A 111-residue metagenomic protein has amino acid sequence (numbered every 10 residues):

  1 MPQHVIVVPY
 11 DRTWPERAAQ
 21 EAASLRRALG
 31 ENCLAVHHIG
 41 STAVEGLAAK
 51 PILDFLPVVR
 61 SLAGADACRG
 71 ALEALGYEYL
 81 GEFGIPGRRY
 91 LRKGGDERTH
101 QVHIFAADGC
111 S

Functional and structural regions predicted by a protein language model:
M1-H37: Helical scaffold of the NTase/Pol beta-like nucleotidyltransferase catalytic core
M1-P2, G46-K50, G94-G95: Short, flexible turn/loop "capping" segments at secondary-structure junctions
Q3, P51-F55, R98-H100: Short amphipathic alpha-helical segments
V5-V8, R12, H37, T42-E45 (+2 more regions): Flexible, active-site-adjacent loop/turn segments at secondary-structure boundaries
S24-A67: Active-site nucleotide-donor binding segment shared across nucleotidyl transfer reactions
G30-E31, A74, E97: Short, well-ordered coil/turn elements that cap or connect secondary structure elements
A67-L75: Short amphipathic alpha-helices in soluble, non-transmembrane regions that often serve as interface/regulatory elements
Y77-C110: Conserved catalytic core of two-metal-ion nucleotidyltransferases
